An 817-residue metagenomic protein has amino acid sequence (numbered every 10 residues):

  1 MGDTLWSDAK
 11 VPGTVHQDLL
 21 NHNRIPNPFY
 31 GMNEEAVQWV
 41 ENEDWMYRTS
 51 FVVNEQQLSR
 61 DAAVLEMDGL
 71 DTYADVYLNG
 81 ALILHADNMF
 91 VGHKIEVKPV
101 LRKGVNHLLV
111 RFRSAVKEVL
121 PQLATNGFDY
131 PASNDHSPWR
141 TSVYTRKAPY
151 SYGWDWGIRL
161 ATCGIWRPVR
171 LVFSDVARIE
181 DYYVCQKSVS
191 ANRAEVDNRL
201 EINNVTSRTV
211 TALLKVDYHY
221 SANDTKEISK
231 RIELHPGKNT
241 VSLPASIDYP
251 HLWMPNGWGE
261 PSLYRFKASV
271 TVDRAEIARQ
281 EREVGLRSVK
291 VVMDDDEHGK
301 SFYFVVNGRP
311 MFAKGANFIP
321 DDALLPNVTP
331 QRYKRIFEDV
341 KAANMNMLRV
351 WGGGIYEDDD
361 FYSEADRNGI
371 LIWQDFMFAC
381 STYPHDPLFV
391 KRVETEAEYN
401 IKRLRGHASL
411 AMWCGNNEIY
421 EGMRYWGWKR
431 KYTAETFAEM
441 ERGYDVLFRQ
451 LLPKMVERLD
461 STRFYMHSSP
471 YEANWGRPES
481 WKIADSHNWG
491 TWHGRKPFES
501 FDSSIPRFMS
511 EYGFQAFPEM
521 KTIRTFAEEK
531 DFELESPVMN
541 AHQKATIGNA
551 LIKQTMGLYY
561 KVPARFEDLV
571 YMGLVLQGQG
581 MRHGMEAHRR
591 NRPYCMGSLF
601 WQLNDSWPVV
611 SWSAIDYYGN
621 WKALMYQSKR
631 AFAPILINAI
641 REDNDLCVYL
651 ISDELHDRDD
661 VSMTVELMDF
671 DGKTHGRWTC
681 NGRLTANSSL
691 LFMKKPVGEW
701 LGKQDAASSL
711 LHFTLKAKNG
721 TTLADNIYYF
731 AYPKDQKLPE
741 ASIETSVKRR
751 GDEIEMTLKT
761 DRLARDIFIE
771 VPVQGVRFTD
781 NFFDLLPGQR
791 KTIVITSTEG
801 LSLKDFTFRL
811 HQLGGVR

Functional and structural regions predicted by a protein language model:
M1-M347, R590-N591, C595, N620 (+1 more regions): Secreted/periplasmic carbohydrate-active enzymes, especially glycoside hydrolases
G2-T4, K10, T14, Y150 (+8 more regions): Substrate-binding clefts and catalytic carboxylate motifs of secreted carbohydrate-active enzymes
M89, D155-I158, P255, N317-T329 (+5 more regions): The substrate-binding groove and active-site-proximal loops of carbohydrate-active enzymes, especially glycoside
V105, M311, A343-L348, D366-L371 (+3 more regions): Loop/turn elements at helix/coil->beta-strand transitions in domains of secreted/extracellular proteins
K314-A316, L348-V350, I372-Q374, F508-S510 (+1 more regions): Hydrophobic faces of well-ordered beta-strands that scaffold small-molecule active sites in alpha/beta enzyme cores
D339-V340, A365, L404, H588: Generic structural signal for hydrophobic
M347-V393, W481-S486, W492-R495: Aromatic-lined substrate-binding rim segments of carbohydrate-active enzymes
R367, Y383-G476: Active-site neighborhood of glycoside hydrolase catalytic domains
